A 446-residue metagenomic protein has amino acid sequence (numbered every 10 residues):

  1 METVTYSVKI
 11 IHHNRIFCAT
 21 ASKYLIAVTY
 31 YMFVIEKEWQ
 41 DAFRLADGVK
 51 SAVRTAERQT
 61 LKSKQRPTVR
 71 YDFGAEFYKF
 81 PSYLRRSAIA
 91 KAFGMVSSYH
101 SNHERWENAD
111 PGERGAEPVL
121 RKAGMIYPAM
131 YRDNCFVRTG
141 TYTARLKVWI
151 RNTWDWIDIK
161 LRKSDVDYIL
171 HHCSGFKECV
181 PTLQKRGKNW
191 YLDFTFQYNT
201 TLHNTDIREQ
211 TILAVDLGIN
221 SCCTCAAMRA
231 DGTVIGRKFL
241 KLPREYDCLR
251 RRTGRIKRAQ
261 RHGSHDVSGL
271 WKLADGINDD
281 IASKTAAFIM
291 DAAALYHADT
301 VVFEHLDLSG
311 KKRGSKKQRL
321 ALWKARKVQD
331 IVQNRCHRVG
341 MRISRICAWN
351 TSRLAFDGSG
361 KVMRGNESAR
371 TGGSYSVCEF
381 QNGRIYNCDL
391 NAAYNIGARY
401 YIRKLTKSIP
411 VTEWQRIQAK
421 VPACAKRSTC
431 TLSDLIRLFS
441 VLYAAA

Functional and structural regions predicted by a protein language model:
M1-F93, A109-D110: Gly/serine-rich nucleotide phosphate-binding loop at the start of the catalytic core of nucleotide/ADP-ribose-handling
T3-K9, T143-K147, D158-K160, F239 (+2 more regions): Ser/Thr- (and often Asn-) enriched beta-sheet segments in non-cytosolic proteins
V4, K188-A446: Positively charged, helix-rich recognition surfaces that bind polyanionic ligands
K9, K147, T182-Q184, D193-T195 (+1 more regions): Residues in well-ordered beta-strands of folded domains
N14, S22, G124, N134 (+8 more regions): Intrinsic-disorder/low-complexity loop/linker signature
I16, R145-L161, N199-N204, R384-N387: Short, surface-exposed beta-strand/loop "edge" segments at domain boundaries and coil↔beta transitions
E36-F43, D47, R54-E57, S97-E107 (+7 more regions): Residue-level signal for secondary-structure boundary elements
Q59-R186, L322: Acidic carboxylate diad motif detector
